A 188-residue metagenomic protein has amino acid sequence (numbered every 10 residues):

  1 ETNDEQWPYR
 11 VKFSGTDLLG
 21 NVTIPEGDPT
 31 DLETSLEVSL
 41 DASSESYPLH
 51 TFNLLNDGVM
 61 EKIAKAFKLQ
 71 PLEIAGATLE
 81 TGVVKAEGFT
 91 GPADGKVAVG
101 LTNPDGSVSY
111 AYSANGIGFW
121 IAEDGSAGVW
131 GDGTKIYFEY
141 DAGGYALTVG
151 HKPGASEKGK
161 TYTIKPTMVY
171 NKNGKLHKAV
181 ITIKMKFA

Functional and structural regions predicted by a protein language model:
E1, Y140-K160: Extracellular/luminal low-complexity segments enriched in Ser/Thr/Pro
E1-T2, Y9, K158-K172: A short beta-strand micro-motif common to beta-rich folds, especially ectodomain repeats
Q6-V129, I183-A188: Solvent-exposed, low-complexity, repeat-rich "mucin-like" stalks and linkers
V108, A127, I136, Y145-L147: Hydrophobic residues embedded in beta-strands of well-ordered beta-sheets
N115-I117, G131-A142: Extracellular/luminal ectodomains and secreted, surface-exposed scaffolds of diverse proteins
I121, G131, T148-G150: Short structured motifs
G150, K165-V169, K184: Residue-level recognition of well-ordered beta-strand positions that form the cores of beta-sheet-rich folds across
N173-V180: Beta-sandwich strand segments
